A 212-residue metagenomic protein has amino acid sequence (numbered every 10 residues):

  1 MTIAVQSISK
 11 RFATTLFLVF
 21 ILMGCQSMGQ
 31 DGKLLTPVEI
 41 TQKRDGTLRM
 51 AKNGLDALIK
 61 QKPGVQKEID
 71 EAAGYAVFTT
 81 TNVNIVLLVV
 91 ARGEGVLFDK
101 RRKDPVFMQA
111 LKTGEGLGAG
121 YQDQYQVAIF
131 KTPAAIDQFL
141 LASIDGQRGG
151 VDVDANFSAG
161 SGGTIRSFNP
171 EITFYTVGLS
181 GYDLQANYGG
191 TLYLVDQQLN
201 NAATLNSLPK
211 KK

Functional and structural regions predicted by a protein language model:
T2-T14: Bacterial N-terminal signal peptides that target proteins for export
L22-G24: C-terminal motif of bacterial Sec signal peptides marking the signal peptidase cleavage site
Q26-K212: Small-residue-enriched, tightly packed secondary-structure blocks
